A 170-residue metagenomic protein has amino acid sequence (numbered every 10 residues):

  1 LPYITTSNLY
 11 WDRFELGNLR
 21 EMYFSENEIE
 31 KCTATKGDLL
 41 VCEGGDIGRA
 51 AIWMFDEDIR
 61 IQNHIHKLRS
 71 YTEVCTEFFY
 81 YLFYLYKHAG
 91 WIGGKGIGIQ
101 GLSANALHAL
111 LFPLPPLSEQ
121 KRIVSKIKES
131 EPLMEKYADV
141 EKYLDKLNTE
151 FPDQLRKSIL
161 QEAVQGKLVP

Functional and structural regions predicted by a protein language model:
L1-P2, S7-K36: Sequence-specific dsDNA recognition surfaces
E30, F55-E57: Short, conserved secondary-structure segments in the cores of folded domains
L39-V41: Generic structural signal for buried aliphatic residues
E43, I59-H66, G96-L117: A short glycine-rich beta-alpha junction/loop motif
G45-R49: Short, charged beta-turn/beta-strand-edge "cap" motif at the junction between a beta-strand and an adjacent loop
I59-Y81: Short peripheral tails and domain-boundary helices/loops at the edges of structured domains
C75, F79, A106-K142: Amphipathic alpha-helical segments
E131-P170: Short amphipathic coiled-coil heptad-repeat segments
